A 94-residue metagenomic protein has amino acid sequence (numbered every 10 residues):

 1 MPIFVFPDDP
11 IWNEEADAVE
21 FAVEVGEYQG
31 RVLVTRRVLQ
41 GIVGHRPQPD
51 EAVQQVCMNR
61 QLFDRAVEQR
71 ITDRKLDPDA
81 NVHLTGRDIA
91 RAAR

Functional and structural regions predicted by a protein language model:
M1-Y28: Short, charged/polar N-terminal "headpieces" of proteins
I3, Q48-R94: Acidic, low-complexity intrinsically disordered segments
F4-D8, E15-A16, R37-L39, M58 (+1 more regions): Short secondary-structure boundary micro-motifs
D8, W12-N13, G30, G41 (+3 more regions): A broad, structure-centric signal for solvent-exposed, well-ordered loop/edge residues that line or flank functional
E20-G44: A short, structured beta-strand/loop element
